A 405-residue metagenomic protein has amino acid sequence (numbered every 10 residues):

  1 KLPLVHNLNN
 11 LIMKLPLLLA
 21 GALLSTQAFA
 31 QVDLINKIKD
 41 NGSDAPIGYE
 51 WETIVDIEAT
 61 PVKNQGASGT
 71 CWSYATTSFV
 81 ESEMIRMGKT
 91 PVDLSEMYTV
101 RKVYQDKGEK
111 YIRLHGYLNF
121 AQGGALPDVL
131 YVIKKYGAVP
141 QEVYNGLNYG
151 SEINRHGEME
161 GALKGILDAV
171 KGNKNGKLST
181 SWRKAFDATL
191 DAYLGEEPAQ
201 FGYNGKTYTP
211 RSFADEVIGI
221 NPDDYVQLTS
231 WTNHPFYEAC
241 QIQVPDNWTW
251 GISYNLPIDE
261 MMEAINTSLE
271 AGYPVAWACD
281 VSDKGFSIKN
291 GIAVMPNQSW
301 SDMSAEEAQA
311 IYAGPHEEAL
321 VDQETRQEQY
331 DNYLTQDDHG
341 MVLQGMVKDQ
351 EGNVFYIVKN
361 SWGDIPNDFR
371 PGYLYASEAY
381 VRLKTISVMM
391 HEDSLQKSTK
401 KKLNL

Functional and structural regions predicted by a protein language model:
K1-D33: Bacterial Sec-dependent N-terminal signal peptides
L4-L8, W72, V354, P371-Y373: Intrinsically disordered, low-complexity segments enriched in small/polar residues
M13, Y117, A125-L126, K134-G137 (+2 more regions): Extended low-complexity acidic/polar segments
Q31-G48: N-terminal zymogen propeptides
P46-N247, I252-A276, G363, N367-D368: Active-site nucleophile-adjacent alpha helix/oxyanion-hole segment immediately C-terminal to the catalytic cysteine
K184-L405: Active-site signature of cysteine proteases
